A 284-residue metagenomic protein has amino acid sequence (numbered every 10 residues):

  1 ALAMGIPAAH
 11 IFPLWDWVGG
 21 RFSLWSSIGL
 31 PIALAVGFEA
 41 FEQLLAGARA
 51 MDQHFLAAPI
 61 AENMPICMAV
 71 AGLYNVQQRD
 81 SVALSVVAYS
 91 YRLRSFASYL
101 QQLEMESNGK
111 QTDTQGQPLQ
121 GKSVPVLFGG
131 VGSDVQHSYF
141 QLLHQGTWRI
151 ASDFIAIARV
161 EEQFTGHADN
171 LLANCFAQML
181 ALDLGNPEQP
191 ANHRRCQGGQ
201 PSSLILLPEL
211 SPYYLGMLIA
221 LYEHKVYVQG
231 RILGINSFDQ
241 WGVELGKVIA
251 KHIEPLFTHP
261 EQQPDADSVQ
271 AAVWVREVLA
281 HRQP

Functional and structural regions predicted by a protein language model:
A1-F164, L245-E254, T258-P284: Active-site phosphate/pyrophosphate-binding segments
A3, H10, L14, Q197 (+2 more regions): Short, functionally important structural connectors and interaction interfaces within domains
I11, G19, R92, L127 (+4 more regions): Generic detector of short alpha-helix boundary/capping microenvironments and adjacent low-complexity segments
S95, D134, Q200, Y213 (+1 more regions): Short, well-structured alpha-helical interface segments that form or flank functional binding sites
F96-Q102, F164-M179, I235-V243: Surface-exposed flexible segments
H144-T147, I155-G216, A220, V226: Substrate-recognition/cap regions that form aromatic- and gly/pro-loop-enriched pockets for small-molecule ligands
A168-G185, R195, Q229-R231, Q262-Q270 (+2 more regions): Extended, charge-enriched "interface" segments that sit outside catalytic cores
E209-Q263: C-terminal structured subdomain/cap of oxidoreductase catalytic cores
